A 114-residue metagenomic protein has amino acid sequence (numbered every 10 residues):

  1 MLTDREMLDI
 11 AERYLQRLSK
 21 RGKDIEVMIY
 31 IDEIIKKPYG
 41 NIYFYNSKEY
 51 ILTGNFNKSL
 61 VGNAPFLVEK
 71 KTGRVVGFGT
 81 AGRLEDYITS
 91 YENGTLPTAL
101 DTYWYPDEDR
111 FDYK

Functional and structural regions predicted by a protein language model:
M1, Y113-K114: Classical N-terminal secretory signal peptides
M1-M28: Short, non-transmembrane alpha-helical segments in secretory-pathway proteins
Q16, K20, T89-L96: Generic surface-pattern signal
K20-I34, D101-W104: Short glycine-rich, low-complexity/disordered patches
M28-V68: Exposed beta-strand-loop-beta-strand "reactive/processing" segments of non-cytosolic proteins
N63-E92: A short, surface-exposed interaction/processing loop segment used at functional sites
Y91-Y113: Short, solvent-exposed cationic patches
